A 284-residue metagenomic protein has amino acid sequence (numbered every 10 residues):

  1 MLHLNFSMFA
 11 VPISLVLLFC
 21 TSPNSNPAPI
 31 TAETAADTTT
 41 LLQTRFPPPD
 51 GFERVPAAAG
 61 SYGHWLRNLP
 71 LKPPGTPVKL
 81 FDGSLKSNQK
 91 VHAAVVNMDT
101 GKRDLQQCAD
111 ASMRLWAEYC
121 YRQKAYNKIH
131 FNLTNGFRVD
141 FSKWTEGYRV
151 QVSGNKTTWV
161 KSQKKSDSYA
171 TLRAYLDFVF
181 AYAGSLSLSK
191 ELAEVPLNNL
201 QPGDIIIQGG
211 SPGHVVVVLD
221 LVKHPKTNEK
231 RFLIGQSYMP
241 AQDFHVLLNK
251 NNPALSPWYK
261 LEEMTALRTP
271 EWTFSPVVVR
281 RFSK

Functional and structural regions predicted by a protein language model:
M1-A10: Bacterial N-terminal signal peptides that target proteins for export
L18-T21: C-terminal motif of bacterial Sec signal peptides marking the signal peptidase cleavage site
N26-D99, Q106: Cationic-aromatic interfacial patches
K102-A193: Extracellular-facing segments of soluble proteins and assemblies that are Gly/Ser/Thr-biased and enriched in aromatics
L105, A109, G203, G213-V216 (+1 more regions): Extracellular structured ligand-interaction cores
Y121-A125, V215, P225-E229, D243-H245: Substrate-binding/catalytic groove segments of enzymes that remodel or degrade extracellular structural polymers
Y169-K226: ...with weaker cross-activation on analogous glycine-rich loops/strands in unrelated enzymes
K230-K284: Low-complexity, Gly/Ser/Thr/Pro-rich intrinsically disordered linker/tail segments
